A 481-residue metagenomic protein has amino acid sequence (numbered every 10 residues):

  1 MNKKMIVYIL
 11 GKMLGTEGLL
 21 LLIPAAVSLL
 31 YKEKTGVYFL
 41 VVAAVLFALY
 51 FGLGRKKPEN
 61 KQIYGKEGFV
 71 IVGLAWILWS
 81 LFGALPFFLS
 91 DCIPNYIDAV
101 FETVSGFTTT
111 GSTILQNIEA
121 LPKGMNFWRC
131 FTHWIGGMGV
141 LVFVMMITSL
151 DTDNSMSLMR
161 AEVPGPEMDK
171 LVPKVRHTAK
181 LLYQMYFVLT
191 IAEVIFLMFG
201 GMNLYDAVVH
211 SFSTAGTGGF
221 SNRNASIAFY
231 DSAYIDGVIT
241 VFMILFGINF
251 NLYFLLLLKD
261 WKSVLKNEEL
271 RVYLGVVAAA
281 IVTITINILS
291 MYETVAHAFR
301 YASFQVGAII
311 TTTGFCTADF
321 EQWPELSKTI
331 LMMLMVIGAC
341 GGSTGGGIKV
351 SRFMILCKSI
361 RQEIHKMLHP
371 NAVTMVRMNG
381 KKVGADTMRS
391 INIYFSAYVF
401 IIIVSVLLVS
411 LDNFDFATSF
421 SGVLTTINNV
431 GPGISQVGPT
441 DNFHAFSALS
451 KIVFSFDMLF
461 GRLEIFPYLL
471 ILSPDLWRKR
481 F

Functional and structural regions predicted by a protein language model:
M1-F481: Membrane-proximal intracellular helices of multi-pass ion channels
